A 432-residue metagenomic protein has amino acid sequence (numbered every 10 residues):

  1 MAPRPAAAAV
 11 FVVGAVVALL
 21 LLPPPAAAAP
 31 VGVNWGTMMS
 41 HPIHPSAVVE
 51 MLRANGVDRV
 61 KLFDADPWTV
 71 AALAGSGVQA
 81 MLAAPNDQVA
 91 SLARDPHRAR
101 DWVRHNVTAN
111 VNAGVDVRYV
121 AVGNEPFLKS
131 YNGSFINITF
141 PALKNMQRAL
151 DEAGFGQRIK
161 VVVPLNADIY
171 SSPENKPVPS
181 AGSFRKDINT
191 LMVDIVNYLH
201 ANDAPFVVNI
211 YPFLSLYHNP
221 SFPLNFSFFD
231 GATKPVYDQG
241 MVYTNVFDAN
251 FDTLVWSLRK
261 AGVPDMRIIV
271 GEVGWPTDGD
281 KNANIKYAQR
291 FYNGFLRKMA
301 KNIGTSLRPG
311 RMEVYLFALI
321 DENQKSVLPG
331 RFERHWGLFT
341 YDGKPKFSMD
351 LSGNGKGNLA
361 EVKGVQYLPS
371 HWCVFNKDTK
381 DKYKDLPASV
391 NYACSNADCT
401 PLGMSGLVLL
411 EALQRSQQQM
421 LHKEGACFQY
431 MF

Functional and structural regions predicted by a protein language model:
M1-G32, G357, V362-L368: Terminal membrane/secretory targeting segments in land-plant proteins
A28-I43, L92-R94, A181-R185, V374-Y383: Active-site mouth loops of central-metabolism enzymes
V31-W35, D58-L62, V78-A84, R118-V122 (+4 more regions): Hydrophobic faces of well-ordered beta-strands that scaffold small-molecule active sites in alpha/beta enzyme cores
G36-L52, P96-N110, N189-V193, D385-S389: Short, acidic/polar
S46-W68, Q79: Catalytic domains of carbohydrate-active enzymes, especially glycoside hydrolases
V49, F140, K144-R148, F155-V163 (+5 more regions): Substrate-binding and catalytic surfaces of secreted/luminal carbohydrate-active proteins
M51-L52, A72-L73, N110, L199 (+1 more regions): Generic structural signal for hydrophobic
A71-Y170, N175-R185, V270: Substrate-binding cleft of extracellular glycoside hydrolase catalytic domains
